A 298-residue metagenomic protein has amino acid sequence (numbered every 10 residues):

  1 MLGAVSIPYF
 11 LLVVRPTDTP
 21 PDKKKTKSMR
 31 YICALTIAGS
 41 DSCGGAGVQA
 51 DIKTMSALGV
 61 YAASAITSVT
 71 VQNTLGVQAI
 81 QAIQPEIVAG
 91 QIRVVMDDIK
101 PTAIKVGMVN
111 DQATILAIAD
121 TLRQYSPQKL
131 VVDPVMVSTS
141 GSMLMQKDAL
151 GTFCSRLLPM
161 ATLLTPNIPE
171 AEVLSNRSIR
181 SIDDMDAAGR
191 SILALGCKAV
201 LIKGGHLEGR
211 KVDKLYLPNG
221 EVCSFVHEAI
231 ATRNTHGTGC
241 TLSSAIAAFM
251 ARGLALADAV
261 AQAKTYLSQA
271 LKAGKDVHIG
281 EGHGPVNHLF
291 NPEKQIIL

Functional and structural regions predicted by a protein language model:
A4-V5, V13-V14, D18, D22: Acidic, Ala/Val/Gly-enriched low-complexity intrinsically disordered segments
K25-A34, M55-T139, M143, L289-P292: Conserved N-terminal subdomain of the carbohydrate kinase-like
I37-C43, V222-H236: Short pre-catalytic strand/loop immediately N-terminal to key active-site residues, enriched for Gly-Thr
G44-V60: N-terminal basic/disordered segments at the start of proteins
T54, E172-V173, T232-L256: Short, small-residue alpha-helix embedded
L58-A63, V222-C223, F249-A263: Phosphate-handling active-site elements
A82, D258-L298: Charged C-terminal helix
K147-V222: Conserved phosphate/ATP/ADP-binding segment of small-molecule kinases
